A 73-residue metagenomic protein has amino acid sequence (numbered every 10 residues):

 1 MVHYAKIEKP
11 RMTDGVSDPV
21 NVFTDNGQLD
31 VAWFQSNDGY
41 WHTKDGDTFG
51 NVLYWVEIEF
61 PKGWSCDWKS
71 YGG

Functional and structural regions predicted by a protein language model:
M1-G15, V20: Surface-exposed ligand/attachment interfaces on beta-rich extracellular proteins
Y4-I7, H42, D67: Generic N-terminal leader/processing signal
F23-V56, P61, S65: Acidic, low-complexity, intrinsically disordered interaction modules
W68-G73: Short acidic DE-rich linear segments
